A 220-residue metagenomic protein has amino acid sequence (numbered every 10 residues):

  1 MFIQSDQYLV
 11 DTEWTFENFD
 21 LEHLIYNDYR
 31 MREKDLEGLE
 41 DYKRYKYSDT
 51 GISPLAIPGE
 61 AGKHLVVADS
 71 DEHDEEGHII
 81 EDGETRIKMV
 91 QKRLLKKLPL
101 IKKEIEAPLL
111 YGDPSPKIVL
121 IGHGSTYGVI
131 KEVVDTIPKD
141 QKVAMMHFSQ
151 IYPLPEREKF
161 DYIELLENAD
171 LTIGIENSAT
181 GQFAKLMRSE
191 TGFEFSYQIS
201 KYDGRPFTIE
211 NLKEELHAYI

Functional and structural regions predicted by a protein language model:
M1-I220: Flexible, low-complexity linker and terminal segments
